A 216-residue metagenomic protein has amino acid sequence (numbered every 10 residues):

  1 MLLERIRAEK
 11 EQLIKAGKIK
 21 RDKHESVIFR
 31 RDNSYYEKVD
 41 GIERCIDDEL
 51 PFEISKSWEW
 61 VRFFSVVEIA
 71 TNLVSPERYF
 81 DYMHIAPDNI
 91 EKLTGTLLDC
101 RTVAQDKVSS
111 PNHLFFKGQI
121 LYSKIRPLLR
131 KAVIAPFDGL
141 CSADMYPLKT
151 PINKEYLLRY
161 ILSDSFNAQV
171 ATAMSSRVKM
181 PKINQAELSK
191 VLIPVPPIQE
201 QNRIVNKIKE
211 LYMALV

Functional and structural regions predicted by a protein language model:
M1-A16, A186-V216: Amphipathic alpha-helical coiled-coil/heptad-repeat segments
M1-C45: Extended, domain-scale alpha-helical bundle/helix-rich regions
R5, E9, S57, V66-A70 (+7 more regions): Generic, well-ordered alpha-helical scaffold segments in large soluble proteins
R44-E49, F64-S75, M83, P87-K117 (+1 more regions): Sequence-specific dsDNA recognition surfaces
R44-V74, I198-N206, L211-V216: Non-catalytic DNA-recognition/assembly elements of restriction-modification systems
E49-I54, Y146-K149, S189-V195: Short, well-ordered beta-strand elements within core beta-sheets of diverse protein domains
S110-H113, I120-L162, F166, M174-V178 (+1 more regions): A short beta-sheet element
N167, A171, N202-V205: Amphipathic coiled-coil signal-coupling helices
